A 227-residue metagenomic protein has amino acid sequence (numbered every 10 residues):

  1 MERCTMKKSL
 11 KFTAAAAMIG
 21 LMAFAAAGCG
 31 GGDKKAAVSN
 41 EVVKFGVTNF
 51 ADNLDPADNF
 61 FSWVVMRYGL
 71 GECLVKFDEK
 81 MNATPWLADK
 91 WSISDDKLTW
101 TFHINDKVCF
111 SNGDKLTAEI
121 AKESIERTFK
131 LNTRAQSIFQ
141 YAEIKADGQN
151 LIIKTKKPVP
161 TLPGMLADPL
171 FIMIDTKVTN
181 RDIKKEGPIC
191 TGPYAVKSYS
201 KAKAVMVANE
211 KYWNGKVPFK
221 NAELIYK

Functional and structural regions predicted by a protein language model:
M1-V43, P56, N82: Short, low-complexity disordered leader/linker segments with a strong preference for bacterial N-terminal type II
S39, A51-D58, N82-T84, T161-G164 (+2 more regions): Short, solvent-exposed loop/turn elements at domain surfaces
E41, I153, N214-I225: A local structural motif
G46-I93, I189-C190: N-terminal lobe/hinge region of extracytoplasmic solute-binding protein
D89-L131, I152: Aromatic- and charge-enriched surface segment that lines or borders ligand/interaction sites
F102-D106, Q149-V159, M206-A208: Short, hydrophobic/aromatic-enriched beta-strand segments in well-ordered soluble domains
Q136-K177, S198: Surface-exposed binding/hinge segments that line and control ligand-binding clefts or catalytic entry sites
A167-V217, N221: Gly/Pro-rich hinge or "lid" segments in bacterial periplasmic/extracellular proteins
